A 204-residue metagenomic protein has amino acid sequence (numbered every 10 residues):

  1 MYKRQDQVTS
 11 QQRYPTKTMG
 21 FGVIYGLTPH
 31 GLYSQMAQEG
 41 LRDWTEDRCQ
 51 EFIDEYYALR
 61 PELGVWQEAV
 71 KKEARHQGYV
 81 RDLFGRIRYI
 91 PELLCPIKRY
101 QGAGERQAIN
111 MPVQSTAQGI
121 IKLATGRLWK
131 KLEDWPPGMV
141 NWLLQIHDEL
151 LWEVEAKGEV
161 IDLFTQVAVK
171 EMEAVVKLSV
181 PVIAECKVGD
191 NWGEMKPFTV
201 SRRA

Functional and structural regions predicted by a protein language model:
K3-A204: Conserved catalytic core of nucleotide polymerization and phosphodiester-bond processing enzymes
